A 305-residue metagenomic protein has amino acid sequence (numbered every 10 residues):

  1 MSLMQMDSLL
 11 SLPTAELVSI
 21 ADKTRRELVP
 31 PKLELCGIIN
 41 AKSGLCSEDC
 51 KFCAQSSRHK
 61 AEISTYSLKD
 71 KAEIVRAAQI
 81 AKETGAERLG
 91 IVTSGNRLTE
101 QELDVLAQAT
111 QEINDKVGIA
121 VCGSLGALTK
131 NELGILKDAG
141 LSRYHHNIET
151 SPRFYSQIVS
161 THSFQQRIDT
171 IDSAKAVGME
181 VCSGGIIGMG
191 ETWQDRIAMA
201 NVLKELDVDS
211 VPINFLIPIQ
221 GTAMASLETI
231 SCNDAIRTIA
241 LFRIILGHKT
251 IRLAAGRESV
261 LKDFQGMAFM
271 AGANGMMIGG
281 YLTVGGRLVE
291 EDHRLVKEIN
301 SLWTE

Functional and structural regions predicted by a protein language model:
M1-A15, V75, K204-E305: Auxiliary Fe-S-binding modules of radical SAM enzymes
M1-F52: Flexible, acidic/Gly-rich N-terminal and inter-domain linker regions that tether and position cofactor-handling modules
A21, C50, I91, H146 (+4 more regions): Conserved, mostly hydrophobic/aromatic
R58-A77, A81-I171, M179-G184, D209-N214 (+1 more regions): Core AdoMet radical
I74-A77, V105-I113, E132, Q166-S173 (+4 more regions): A general structural detector for well-ordered alpha-helical segments in enzyme core domains, enriched
G95-T99, T170-Q194, I213-E228, K249-V260: Conserved strand-turn element in the central/C-terminal portion of the radical SAM core barrel that lines
T129-D138, M189-K204, S259-A271: Catalytic cores of alpha/beta
